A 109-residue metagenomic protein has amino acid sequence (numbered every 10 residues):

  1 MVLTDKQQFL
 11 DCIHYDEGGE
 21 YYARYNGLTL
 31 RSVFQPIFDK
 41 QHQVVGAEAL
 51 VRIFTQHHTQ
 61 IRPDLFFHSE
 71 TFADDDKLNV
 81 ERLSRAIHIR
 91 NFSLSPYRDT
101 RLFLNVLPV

Functional and structural regions predicted by a protein language model:
M1-Q7: Short, low-complexity N-terminal regulatory "tails/caps" that precede and couple sensory modules
Q7-S69: Active-site core of bacterial EAL-family cyclic-dinucleotide phosphodiesterase domains
D76: Structured alpha-helical
V80-V109: Catalytic core of bacterial c-di-GMP phosphodiesterases, primarily the EAL and HD-GYP domains, capturing alpha-helical
